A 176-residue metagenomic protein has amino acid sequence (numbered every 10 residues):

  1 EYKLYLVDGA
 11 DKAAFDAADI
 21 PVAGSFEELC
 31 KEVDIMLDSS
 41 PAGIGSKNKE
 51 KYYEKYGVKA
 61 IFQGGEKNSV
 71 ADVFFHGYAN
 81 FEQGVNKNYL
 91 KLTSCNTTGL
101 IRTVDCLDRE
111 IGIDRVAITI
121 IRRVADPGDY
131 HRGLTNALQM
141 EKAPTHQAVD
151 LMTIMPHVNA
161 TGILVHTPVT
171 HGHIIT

Functional and structural regions predicted by a protein language model:
E1-A125: N-terminal Rossmann-like NAD(P) cofactor-binding subdomain of oxidoreductases, focused on the glycine-rich
V104-T176: Active-site-lining helix/loop region of Rossmann-like oxidoreductase modules
